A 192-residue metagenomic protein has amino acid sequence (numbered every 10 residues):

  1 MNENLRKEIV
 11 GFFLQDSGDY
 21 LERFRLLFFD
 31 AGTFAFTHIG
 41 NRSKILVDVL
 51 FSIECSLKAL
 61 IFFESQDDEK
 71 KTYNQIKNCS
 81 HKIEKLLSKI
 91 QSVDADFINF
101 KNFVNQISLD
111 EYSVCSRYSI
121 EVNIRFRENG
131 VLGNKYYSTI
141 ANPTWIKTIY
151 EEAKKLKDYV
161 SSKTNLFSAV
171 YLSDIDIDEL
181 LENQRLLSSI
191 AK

Functional and structural regions predicted by a protein language model:
M1-V47, L60-D67: Charged alpha-helical initiation segments
N2-L14, S65-K192: Long, charged low-complexity segments
C55-S56: Conserved beta-strand->loop/alpha-helix structural units within folded catalytic cores of enzymes with alpha/beta
